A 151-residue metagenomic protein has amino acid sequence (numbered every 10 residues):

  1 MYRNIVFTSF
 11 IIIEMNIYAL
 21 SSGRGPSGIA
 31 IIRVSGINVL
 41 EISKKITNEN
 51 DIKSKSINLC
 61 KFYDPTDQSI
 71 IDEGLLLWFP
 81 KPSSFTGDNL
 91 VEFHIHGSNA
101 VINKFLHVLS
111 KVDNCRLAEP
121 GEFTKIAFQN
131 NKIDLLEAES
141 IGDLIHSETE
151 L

Functional and structural regions predicted by a protein language model:
M1-I13: N-terminal amphipathic/basic-hydrophobic helices that include classical n-h-c signal peptides and signal-anchor
I11-L151: A glycine-rich (often HGG/GG-containing) alpha/beta subdomain
